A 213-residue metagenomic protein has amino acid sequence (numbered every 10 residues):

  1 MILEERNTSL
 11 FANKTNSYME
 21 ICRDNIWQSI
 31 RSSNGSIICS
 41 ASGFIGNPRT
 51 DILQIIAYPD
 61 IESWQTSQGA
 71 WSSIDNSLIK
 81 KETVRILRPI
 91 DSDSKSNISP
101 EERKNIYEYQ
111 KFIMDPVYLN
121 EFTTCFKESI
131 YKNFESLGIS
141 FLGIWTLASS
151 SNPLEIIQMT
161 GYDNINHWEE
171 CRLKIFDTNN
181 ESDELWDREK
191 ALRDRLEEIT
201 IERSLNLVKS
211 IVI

Functional and structural regions predicted by a protein language model:
M1-S42, D51, I199, S204: An N-terminus-focused feature that recognizes amino-terminal "leader" regions
L3-S9, C39-G69, K104-I113, T146 (+1 more regions): Short, well-ordered beta-strand segments in beta-rich or mixed alpha/beta enzyme and ligand-binding folds
S9-F11, D24-R31, A57, K80-L87 (+4 more regions): N-terminal start-of-chain detector that recognizes signal peptides and the immediate post-cleavage beginning
K14-I38, A70-S73, Y118-I144, F176: Short amphipathic alpha-helical segments
N16-M19, K174, N180-D187: A short acidic/glycine-rich loop-to-helix N-cap element
N16-Y18, W64-T66, S94, N120-F122 (+1 more regions): Short acidic, gly/pro-rich beta-turn/loop elements at beta-sheet edges and active-site/ligand-binding grooves
S36-T50, S72-I106, L137-E155, S182-I213: Glycine-rich beta-strand-turn "strand-cap" elements at beta-sheet edges
